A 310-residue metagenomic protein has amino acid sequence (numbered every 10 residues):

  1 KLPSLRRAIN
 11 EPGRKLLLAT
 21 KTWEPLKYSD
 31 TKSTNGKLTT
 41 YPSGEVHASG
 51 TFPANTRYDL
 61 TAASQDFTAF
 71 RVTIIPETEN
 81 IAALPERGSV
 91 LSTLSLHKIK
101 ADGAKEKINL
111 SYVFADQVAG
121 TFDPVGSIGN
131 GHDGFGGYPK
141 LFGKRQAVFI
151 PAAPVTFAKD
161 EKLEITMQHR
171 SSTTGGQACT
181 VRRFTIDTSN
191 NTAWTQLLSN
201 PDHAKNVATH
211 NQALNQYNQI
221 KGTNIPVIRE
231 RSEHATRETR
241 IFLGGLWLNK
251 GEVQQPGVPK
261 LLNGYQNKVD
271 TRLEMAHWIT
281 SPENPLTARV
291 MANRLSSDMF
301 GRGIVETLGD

Functional and structural regions predicted by a protein language model:
K1-G44, S49, A115-D116, G120-N130 (+1 more regions): Short, functional "switch" segments adjacent to catalytic/cofactor/reactive centers
V46-N55, F135-R145, G264-V269: Extracellular beta-rich ligand/substrate-recognition surface
N55, S64-R71, F157-E164: Extended extracellular/luminal ectodomain segments enriched in beta-structured repeat modules
D59-A62, T121-D160: Short, surface-exposed tryptophan/glycine-enriched loops that mediate extracellular molecular recognition
Q65-F67, T78-T93, G176-F184: Short coil-to-beta strand junction motifs in C2/discoidin
I74-T78, T166-A178: Short beta-strand-plus-loop segments that form exposed binding edges in beta-rich domains
R87-A119, G126, F184-T188: Extended low-complexity, serine/threonine- and proline-enriched intrinsically disordered segments
D187-Q212: Extracellular polysaccharide-targeting segments
